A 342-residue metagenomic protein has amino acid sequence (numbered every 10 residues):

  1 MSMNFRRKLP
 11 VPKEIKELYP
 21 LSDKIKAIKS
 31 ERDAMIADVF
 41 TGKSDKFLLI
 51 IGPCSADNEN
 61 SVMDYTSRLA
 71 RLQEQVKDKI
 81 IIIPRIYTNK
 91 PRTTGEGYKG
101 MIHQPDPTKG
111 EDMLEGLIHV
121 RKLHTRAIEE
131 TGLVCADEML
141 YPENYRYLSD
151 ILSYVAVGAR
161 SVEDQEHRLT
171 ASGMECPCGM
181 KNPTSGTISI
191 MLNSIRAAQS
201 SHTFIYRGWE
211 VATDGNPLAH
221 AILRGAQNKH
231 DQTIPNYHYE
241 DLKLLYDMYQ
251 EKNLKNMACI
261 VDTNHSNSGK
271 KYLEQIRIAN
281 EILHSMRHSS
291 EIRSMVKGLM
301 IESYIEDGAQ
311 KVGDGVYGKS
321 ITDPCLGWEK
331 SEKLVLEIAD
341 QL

Functional and structural regions predicted by a protein language model:
M1-T41: N- or domain-start disorder-to-order transition segments that initiate the globular core
R7, T66, K79-L244, H265-K270 (+5 more regions): Active-site-facing alpha/beta catalytic cores
I25-G42, L72-I83, N89, V120: N-terminal beta-rich core of secreted/periplasmic extracellular enzymes
F40-K43, A70-K77, T125-E130, T213 (+2 more regions): Acidic (Asp/Glu)-rich catalytic clusters
L48-S61, D323: Conserved phosphate/anionic-ligand binding catalytic regions in large, soluble enzymes, centered on
G52, V261, G327: Conserved, mostly hydrophobic/aromatic
C54-D57, N256, N264-K270: Short acidic, Gly/Ser-rich segments with clustered Asp/Glu that frequently serve as metal-coordination loops in enzyme
Y304-L342: Internal helix-turn-beta structural module
